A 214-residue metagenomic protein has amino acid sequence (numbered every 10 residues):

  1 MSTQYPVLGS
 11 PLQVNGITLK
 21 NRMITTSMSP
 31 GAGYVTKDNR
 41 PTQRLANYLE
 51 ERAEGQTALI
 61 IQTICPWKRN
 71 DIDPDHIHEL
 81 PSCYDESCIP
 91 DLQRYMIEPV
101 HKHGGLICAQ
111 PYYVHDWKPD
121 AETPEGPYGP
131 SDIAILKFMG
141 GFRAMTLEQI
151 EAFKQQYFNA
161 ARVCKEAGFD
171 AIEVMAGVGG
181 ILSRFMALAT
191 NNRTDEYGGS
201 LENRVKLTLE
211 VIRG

Functional and structural regions predicted by a protein language model:
M1-G214: Flavin-dependent oxidoreductase catalytic cores
